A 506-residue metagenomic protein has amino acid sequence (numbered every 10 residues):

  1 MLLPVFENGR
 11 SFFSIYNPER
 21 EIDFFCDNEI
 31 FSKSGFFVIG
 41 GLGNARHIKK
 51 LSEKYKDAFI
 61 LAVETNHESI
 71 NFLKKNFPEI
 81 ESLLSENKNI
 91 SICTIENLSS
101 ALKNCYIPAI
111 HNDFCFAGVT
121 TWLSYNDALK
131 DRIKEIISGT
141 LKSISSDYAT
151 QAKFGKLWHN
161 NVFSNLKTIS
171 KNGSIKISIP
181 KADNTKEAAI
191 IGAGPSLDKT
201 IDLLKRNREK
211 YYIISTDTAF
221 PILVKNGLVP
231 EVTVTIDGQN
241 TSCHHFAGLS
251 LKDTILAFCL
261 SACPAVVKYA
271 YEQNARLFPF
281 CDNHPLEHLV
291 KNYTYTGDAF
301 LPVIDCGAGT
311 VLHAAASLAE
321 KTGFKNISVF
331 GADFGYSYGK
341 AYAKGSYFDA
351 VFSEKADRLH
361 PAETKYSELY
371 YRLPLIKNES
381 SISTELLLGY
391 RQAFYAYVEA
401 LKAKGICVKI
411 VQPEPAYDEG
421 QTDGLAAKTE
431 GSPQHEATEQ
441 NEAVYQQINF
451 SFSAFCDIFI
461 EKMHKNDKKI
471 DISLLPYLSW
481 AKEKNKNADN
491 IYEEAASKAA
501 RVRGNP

Functional and structural regions predicted by a protein language model:
M1-A188, P195-Y212, P221-K225, V229-P230 (+5 more regions): N-terminal donor/sugar-recognition subdomains of glycan-related enzymes, prototypically the membrane-proximal stem
E64-T65, A219-F220, V229-D237, A319-A343: Glycine-rich phosphate/pyrophosphate-binding loops and their adjacent beta-strand/loop elements at enzyme active sites
F77-E79, V229-V232, D237, Q273-N274 (+1 more regions): Short secondary-structure boundary/capping segments
G192, T216, I236, C259 (+3 more regions): Generic beta-strand/beta-sheet core signal
I213-A219, L256, L312-A315: Extended, hydrophobic alpha-helical segments in both membrane/secreted and soluble proteins
S250, T254, Y338-A362, V408: Short acidic, glycine/proline-enriched helix-loop-strand junctions
A257-F258, A262-C263: Phosphate/pyrophosphate-binding betaalpha-module
A265-K325: Active-site/ligand-binding-proximal alpha/beta "capping" segment
